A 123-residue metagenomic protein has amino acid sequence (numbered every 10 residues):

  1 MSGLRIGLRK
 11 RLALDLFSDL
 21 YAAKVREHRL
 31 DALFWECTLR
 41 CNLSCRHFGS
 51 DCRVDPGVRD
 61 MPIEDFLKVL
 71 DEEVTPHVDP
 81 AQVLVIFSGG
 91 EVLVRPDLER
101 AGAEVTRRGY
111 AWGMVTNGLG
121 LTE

Functional and structural regions predicted by a protein language model:
R5-E123: Conserved alpha-helical substructure of the radical SAM core
